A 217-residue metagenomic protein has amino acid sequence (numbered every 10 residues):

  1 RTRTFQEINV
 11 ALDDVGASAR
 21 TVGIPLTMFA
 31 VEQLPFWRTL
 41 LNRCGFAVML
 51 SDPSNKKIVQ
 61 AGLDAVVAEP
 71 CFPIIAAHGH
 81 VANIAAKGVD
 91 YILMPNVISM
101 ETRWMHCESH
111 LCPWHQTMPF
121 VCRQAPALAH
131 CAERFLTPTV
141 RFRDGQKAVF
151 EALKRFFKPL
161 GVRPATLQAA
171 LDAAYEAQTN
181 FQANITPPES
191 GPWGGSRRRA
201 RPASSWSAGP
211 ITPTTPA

Functional and structural regions predicted by a protein language model:
R1-A217: An N-terminal assembly and electron-transfer interface module characteristic of large anaerobic redox and radical
